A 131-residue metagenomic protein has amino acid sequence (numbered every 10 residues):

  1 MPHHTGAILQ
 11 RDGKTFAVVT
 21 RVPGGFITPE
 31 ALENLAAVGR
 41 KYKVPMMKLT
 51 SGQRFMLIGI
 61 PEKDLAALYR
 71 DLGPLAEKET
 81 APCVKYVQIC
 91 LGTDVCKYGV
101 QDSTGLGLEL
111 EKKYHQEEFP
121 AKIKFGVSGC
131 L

Functional and structural regions predicted by a protein language model:
M1-V18, I27-E30: Intrinsically disordered, low-complexity polar/charged tails and linkers
V19, P23-L131: Small-residue-enriched alpha-helical segments and adjacent helix-cap loops that form tight helix-helix packing
